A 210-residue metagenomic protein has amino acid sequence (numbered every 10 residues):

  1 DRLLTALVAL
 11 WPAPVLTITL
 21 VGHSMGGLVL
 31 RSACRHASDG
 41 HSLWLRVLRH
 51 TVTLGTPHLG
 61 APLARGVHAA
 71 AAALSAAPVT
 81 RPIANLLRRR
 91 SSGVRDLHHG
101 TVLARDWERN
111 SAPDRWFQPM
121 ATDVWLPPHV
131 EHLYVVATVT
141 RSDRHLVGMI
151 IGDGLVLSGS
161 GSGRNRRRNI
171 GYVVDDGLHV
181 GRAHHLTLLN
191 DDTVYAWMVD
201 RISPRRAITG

Functional and structural regions predicted by a protein language model:
D1, M25-G26, N190, V194: Phosphate/oxyanion-binding active-site loops and adjacent basic polyanion-contact surfaces
D1-I18: Active-site catalytic motif of lipid deacylating hydrolases and related acyltransferases
L3-V8, L30-D39: Short, well-ordered amphipathic alpha-helices
T19-V21, V52: Structural motif
V21-L30: Gly/Ala-rich beta-loop-alpha elbow adjacent to hydrolase catalytic centers
C34-G210: Helical cap/lid subdomain of alpha/beta-hydrolase-fold lipid enzymes that gates access to the catalytic pocket
